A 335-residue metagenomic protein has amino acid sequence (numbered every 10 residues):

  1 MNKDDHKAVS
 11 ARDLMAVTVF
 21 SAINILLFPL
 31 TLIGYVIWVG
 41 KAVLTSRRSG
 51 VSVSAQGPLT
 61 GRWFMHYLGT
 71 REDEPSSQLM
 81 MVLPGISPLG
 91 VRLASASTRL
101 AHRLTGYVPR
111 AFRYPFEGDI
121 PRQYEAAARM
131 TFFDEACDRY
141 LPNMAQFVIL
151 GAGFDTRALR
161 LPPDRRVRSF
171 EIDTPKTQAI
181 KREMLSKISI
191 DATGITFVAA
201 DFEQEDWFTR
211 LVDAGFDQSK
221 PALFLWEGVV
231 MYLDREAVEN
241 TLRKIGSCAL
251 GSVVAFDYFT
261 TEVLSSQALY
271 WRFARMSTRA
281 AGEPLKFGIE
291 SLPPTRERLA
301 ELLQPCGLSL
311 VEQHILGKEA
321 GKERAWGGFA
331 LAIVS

Functional and structural regions predicted by a protein language model:
N2-Q146, D155-I195: Rossmann-like AdoMet
S186-S219: S-adenosyl-L-methionine
F197, D206-T209, Y232-S247: A short, conserved alpha-helix within the catalytic core of class I
F216-E236: A short SAM/SAH-binding and catalytic strip from SAM-dependent methyltransferases
G246-E262: Conserved beta-strand signature within the Rossmann-like core of class I S-adenosyl-L-methionine
A268-S291: Conserved Class I S-adenosyl-L-methionine
G288-Q313: Short alpha-helix
H314-S335: Core SAM-dependent methyltransferase catalytic element
